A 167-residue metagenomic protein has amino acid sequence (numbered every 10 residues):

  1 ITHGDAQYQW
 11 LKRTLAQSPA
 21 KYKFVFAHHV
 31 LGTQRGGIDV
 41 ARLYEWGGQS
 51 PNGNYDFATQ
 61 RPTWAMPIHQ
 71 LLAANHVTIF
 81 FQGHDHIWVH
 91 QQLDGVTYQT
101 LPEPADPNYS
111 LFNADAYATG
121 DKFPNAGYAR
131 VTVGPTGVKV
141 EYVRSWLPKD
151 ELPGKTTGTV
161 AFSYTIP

Functional and structural regions predicted by a protein language model:
I1-L111, D121-K122, R130-P167: Metal-dependent phosphoester/phosphodiester hydrolase catalytic core
A114-A116: Membrane-proximal envelope and lipid/glycan-remodeling enzymes
